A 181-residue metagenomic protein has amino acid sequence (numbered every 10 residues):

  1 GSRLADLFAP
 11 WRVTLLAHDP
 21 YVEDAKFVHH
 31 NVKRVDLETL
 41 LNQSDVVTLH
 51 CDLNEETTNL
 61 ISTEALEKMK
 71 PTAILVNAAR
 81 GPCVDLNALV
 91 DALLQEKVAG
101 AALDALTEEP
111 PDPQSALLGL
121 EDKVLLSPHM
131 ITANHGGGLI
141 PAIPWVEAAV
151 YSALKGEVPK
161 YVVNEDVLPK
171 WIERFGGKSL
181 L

Functional and structural regions predicted by a protein language model:
G1-P71: Rossmann-like dinucleotide/phosphate-binding beta-alpha-beta segment
T72, A78-L181: Rossmann-like dinucleotide-binding domain for NAD(H)/NADP(H)
